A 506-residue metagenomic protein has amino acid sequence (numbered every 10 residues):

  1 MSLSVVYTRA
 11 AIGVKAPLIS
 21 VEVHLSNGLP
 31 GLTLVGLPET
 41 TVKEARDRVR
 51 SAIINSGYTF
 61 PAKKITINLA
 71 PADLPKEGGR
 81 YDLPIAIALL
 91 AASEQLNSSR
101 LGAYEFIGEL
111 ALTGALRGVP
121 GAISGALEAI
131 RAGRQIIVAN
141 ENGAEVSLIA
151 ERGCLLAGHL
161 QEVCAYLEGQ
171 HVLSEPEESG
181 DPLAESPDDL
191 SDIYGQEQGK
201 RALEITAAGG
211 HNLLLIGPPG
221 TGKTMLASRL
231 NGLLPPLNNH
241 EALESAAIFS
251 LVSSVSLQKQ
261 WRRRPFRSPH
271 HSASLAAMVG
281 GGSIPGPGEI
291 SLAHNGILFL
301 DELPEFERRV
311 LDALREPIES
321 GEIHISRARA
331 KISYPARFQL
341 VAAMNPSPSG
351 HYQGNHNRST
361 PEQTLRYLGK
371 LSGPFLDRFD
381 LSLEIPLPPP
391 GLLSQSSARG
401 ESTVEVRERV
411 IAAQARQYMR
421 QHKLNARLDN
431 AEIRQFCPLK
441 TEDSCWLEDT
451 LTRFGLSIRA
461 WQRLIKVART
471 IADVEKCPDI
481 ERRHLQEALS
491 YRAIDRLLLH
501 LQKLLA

Functional and structural regions predicted by a protein language model:
M1-L214, P218-M225, W261, S326 (+1 more regions): Peripheral, non-AAA+ core regions of ATP-driven protein-machinery
V35-R46, P61, N68-G78, I284-P285 (+2 more regions): Basic, amphipathic alpha-helical bundle interface domains used for macromolecular binding and assembly
F60-K63, R100-L101, R131, A150 (+7 more regions): Short loop/turn elements that form and flank the Walker-type P-loop nucleotide-binding site in RecA-like NTPase cores
E168-I205, G209, P236-I290: P-loop NTPase nucleotide-binding/switch module
L215-V255, S320: Walker A/P-loop
G217, G280, E302: The Walker A (P-loop) glycine that initiates the GxxxxGKT/S ATP-binding motif of P-loop NTPases
N295, D301-L303, A313: Walker B catalytic acidic pair
